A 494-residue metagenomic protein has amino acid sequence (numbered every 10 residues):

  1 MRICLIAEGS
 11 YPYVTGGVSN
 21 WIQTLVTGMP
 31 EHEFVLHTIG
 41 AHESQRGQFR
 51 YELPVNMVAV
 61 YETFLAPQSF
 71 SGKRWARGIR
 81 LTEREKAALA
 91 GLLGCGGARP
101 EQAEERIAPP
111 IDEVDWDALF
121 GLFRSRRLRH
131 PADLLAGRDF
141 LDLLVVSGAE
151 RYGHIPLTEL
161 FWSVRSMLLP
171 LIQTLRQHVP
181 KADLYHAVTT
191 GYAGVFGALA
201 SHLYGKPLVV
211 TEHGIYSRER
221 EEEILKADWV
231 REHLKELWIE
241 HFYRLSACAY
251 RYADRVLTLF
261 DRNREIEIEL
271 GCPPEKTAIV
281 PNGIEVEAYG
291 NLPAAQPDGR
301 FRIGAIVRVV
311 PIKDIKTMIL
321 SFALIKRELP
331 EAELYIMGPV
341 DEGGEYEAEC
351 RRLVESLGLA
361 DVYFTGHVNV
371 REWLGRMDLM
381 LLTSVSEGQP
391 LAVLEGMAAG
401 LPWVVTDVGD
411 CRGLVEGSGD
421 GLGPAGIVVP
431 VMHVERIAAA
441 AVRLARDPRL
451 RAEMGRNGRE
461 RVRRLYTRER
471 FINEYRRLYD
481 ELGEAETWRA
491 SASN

Functional and structural regions predicted by a protein language model:
S201, R436, R443, L450-E481: A short, well-ordered alpha-helix in the C-terminal region of glycosyltransferases
R262, G283: Carbohydrate-associated surface elements
P293-L324, Y335: Conserved donor-binding/catalytic core segment of Leloir-type glycosyltransferases
E333-A348: Glycosyltransferase donor-sugar binding loop
E347-H367: Nucleotide-activated donor-binding/catalytic signature segment of Leloir-type glycosyltransferases, i.e., the conserved
V385: Aromatic "clamp/platform" in nucleotide-sugar-dependent glycosyltransferases that forms part of the donor/acceptor
P402-V405, G409-V415: Short hydrophobic beta-strand element within catalytic cores of glycosyltransferases and related nucleotide-activated
E416-S418, L422-V434, R443-P448: Conserved acidic donor-binding segment of nucleotide-sugar-dependent glycosyltransferases
